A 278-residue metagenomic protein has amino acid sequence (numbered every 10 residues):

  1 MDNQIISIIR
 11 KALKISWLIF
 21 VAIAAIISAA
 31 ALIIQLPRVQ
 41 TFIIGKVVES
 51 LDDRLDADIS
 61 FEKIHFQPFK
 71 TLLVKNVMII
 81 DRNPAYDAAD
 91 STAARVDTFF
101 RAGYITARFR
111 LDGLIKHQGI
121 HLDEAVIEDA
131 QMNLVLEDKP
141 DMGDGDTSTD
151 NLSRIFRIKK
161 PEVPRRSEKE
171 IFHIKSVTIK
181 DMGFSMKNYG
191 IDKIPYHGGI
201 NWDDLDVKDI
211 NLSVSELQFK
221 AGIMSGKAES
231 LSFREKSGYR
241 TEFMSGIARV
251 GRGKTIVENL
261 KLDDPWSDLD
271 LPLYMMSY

Functional and structural regions predicted by a protein language model:
M1-L55: N-terminal type II signal-anchor transmembrane helix that functions as the membrane-insertion/stop-transfer segment
E62-D141, R157-K187, K208-E229, K254-L260 (+1 more regions): Flexible beta-edge/linker motif
I80-D81, D192-I194, D263-P265: Short, surface-exposed beta-strand-loop junctions and turns on beta-sheet-rich folds
K139-T149: Flexible, surface-exposed loop regions and adjacent strand-edge segments of Gram-negative outer-membrane beta-barrel
D203-L205, S232: Activation on extended, non-transmembrane soluble regions of large proteins
G222-M224, S237-V250: Contiguous, well-ordered beta-strand patches that form the walls/edges of small beta-barrel/beta-sandwich domains
E235-T241, N259, D263-D270: Solvent-exposed loop/turn segments connecting transmembrane beta-strands in outer-membrane beta-barrel proteins
